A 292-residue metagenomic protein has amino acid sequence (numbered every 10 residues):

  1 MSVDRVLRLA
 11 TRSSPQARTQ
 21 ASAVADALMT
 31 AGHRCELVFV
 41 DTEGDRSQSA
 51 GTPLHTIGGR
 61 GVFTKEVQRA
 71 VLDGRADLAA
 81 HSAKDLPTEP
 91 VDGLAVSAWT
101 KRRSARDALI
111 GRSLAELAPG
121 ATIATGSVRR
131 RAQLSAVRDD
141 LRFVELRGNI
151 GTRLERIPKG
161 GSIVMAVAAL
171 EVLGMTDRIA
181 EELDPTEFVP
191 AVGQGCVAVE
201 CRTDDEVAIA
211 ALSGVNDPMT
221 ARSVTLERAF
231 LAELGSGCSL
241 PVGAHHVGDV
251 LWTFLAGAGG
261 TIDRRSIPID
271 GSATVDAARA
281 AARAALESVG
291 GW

Functional and structural regions predicted by a protein language model:
S2-D41, S47-T56, A136, D140-W292: Small-molecule-sensing regulatory modules
S13, T64, S127-V128: Helix N-cap/beta->alpha junction signal
A50-L78: Short, structured active-site "lid" loops
L72, D77-S82, G161-A166: Paired acidic/hydrophobic, glycine-rich loop segments that form the ligand-binding mouth/hinge of periplasmic-binding
A83-L86, P90-L141: A conserved helix-loop-strand patch within extracytoplasmic ligand-binding domains of the periplasmic binding
